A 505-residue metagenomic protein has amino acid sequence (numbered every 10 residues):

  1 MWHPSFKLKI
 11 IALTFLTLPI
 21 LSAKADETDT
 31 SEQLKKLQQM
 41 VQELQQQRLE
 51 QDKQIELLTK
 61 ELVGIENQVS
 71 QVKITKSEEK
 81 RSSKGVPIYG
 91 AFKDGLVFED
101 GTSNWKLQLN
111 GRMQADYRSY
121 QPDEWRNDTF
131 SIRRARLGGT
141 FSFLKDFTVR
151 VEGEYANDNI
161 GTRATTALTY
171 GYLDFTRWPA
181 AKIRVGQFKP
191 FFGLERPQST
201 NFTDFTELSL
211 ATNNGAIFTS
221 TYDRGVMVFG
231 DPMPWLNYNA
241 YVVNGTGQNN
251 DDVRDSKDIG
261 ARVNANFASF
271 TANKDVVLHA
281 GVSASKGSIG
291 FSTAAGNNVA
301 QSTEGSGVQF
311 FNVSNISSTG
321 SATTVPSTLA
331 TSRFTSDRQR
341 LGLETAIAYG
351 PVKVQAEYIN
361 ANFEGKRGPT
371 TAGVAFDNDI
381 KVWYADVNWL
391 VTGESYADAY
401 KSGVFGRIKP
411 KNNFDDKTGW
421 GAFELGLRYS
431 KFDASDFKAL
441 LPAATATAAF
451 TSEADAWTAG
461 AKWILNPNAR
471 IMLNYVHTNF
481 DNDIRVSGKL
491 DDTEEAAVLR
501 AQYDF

Functional and structural regions predicted by a protein language model:
W2-K24: Gram-negative bacterial Sec-dependent N-terminal signal peptides
L8-I10, L49, F188, Y429 (+2 more regions): Hydrophobic alpha-helical segments, especially transmembrane helices and their immediate juxtamembrane helical caps
I20, V242, E357-N360: Short acidic (Asp/Glu) and glycine-rich catalytic loops that position anionic groups and cofactors
A23-R112, W235, S395-N413, A443-A444: N-terminal periplasmic/intermembrane-space "pro-region" immediately following the signal or transit peptide
K35-Q38, A261, A459, L499: A generic structural signal for well-ordered alpha-helical surface patches
V63, N67-S70, W178, P190-G193 (+2 more regions): Generic short alpha-helical segment signal, independent of protein family or function, capturing local helix propensity
A91-G290, D379-K417, A422-L440: Outer membrane beta-barrel
D123-E124, Y172-D174, V276, G281-A284 (+1 more regions): Outer-membrane beta-barrel pore domains
